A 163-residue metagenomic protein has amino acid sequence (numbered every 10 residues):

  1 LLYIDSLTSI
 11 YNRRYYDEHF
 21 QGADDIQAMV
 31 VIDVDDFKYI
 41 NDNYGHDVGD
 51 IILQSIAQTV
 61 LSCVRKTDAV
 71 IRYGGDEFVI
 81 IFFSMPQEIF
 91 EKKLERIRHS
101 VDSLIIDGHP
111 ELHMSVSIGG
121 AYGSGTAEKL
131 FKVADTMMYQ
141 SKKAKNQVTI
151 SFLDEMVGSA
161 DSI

Functional and structural regions predicted by a protein language model:
L1-E18, I32-H46, Q54: Conserved nucleotide-binding and Mg2+-coordinating catalytic segments in signaling enzymes
Y11-M29, A57-R65, F83: Short regulatory alpha-helical coupling segments that immediately precede and/or link into cyclic nucleotide signaling
A28-D33, V70: Active-site-flanking beta-strand signature of metal-NTP-handling nucleotidyl enzymes and homologous cyclase-like
D42, F82-M85, G123-S124: Residue-level recognition of strand-loop junctions within catalytic nucleotide-signaling folds
V48-A69, E77: Active-site-proximal alpha-helical element of nucleotidyl cyclase-like catalytic domains and analogous helices
A57-Q58, I89-D107, D135: Alpha-helical scaffold within the catalytic cores of cyclic-nucleotide enzymes
A69-R72, L112: A short pre-motif secondary-structure segment
I105, E128-D161: Catalytic/regulatory signature loops of cyclic-dinucleotide turnover enzymes and related class III nucleotidyl cyclases
